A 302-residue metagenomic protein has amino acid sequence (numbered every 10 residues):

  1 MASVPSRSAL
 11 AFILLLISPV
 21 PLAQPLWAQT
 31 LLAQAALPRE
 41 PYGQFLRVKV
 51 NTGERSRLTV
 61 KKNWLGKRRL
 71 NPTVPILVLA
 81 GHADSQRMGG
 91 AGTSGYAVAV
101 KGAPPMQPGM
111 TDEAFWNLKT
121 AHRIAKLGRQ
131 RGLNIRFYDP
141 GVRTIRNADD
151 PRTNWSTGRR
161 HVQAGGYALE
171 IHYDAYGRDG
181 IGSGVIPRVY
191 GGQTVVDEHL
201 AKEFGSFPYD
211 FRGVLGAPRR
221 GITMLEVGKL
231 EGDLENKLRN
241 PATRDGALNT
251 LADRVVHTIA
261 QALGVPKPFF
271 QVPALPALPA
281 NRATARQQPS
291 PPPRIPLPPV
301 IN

Functional and structural regions predicted by a protein language model:
A2-P21, P25-N302: Catalytic-site microenvironment of enzymes that process N-acetyl-hexosamine-containing cell-wall polysaccharides
